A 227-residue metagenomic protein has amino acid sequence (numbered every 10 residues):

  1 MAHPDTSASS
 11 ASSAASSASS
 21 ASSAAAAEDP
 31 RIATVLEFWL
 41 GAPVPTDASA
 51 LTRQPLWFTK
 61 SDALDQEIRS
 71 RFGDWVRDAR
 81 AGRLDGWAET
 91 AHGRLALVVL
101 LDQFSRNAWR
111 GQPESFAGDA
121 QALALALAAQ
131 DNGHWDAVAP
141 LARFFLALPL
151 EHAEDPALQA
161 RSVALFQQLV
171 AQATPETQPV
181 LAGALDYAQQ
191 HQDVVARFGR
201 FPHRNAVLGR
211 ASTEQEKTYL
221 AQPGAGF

Functional and structural regions predicted by a protein language model:
A2-S9, S22-A96, L100-Q112, F116-F227: Intrinsically disordered, low-complexity activation-like regions
A14-A21: Acidic, Ala/Val/Gly-enriched low-complexity intrinsically disordered segments
